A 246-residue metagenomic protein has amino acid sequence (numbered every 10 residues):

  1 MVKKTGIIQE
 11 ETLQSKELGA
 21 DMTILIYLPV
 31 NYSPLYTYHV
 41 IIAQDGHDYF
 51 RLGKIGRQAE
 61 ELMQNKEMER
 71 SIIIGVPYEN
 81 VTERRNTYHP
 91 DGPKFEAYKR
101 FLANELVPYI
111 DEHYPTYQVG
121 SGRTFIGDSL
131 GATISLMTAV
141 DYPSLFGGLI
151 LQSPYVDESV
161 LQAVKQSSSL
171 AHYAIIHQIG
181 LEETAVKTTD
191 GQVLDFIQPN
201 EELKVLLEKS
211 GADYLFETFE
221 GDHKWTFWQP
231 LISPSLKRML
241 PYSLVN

Functional and structural regions predicted by a protein language model:
M1-N246: Non-catalytic cap/lid and distal C-terminal segments of serine-dependent acyl enzymes
